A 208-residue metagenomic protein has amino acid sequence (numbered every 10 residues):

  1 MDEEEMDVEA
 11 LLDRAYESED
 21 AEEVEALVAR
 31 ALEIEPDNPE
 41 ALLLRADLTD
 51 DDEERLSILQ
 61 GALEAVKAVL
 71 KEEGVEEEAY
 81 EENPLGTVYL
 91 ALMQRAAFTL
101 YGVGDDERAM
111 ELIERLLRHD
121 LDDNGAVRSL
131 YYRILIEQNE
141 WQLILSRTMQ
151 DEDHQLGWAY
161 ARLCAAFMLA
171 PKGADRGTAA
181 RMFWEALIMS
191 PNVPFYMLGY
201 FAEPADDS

Functional and structural regions predicted by a protein language model:
M1, A165-S208: Long, ordered, amphipathic alpha-helical scaffolds
E4-I34, Q94-G102: Alpha-helical segment of the N-proximal tetratricopeptide repeat
D7, E35-A41, V69, D106 (+3 more regions): Residue-level recognition of tetratricopeptide repeat
S18, R45, T49-D52, V103 (+2 more regions): Structural motif corresponding to the intra-repeat A-B loop/turn of tetratricopeptide repeats
E25-R30, R55-V66, D106-E114, E140-E152 (+1 more regions): Alpha-helical repeat scaffolds
A41, L92, A126-V127, W158 (+1 more regions): TPR alpha-solenoid repeat register
L63-G86, L117-H119: Flexible helix-coil transition and linker loops at the boundaries of alpha-helical arrays
